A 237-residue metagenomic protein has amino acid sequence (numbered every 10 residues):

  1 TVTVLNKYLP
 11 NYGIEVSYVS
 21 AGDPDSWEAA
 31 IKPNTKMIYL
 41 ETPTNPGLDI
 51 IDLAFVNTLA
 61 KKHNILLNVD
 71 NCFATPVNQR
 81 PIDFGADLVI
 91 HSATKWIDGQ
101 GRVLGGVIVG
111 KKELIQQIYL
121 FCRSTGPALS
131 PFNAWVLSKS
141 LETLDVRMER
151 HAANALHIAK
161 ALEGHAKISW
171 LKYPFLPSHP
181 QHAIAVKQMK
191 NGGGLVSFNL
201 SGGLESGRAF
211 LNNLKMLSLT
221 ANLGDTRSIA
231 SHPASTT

Functional and structural regions predicted by a protein language model:
T1-H165: Conserved PLP-enzyme active-site core in the AAT-like
K167-T237: Conserved C-terminal alpha-helix-loop-beta "cap" of PLP-dependent enzymes that closes/shapes the active-site mouth
